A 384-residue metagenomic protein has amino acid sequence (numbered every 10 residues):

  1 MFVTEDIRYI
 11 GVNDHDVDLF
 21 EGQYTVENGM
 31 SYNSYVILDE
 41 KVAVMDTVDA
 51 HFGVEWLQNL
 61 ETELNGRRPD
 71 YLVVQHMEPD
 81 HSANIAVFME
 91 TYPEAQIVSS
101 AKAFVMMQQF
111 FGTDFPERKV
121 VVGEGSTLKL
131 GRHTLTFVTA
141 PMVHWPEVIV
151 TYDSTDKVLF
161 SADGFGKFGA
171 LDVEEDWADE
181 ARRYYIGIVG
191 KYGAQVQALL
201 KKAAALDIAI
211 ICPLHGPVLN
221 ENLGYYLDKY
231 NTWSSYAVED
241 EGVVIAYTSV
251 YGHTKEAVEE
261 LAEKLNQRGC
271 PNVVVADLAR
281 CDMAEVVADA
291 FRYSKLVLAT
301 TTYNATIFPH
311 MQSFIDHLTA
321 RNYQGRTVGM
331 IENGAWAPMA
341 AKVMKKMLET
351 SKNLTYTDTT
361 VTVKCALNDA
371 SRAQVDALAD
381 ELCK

Functional and structural regions predicted by a protein language model:
F2-E5, S99-V148, Y192-A198: Metallo-beta-lactamase
F2-E61, V150-D153, K157-S161, T254: Conserved beta-strand hairpin/beta-sheet module of binuclear metal-dependent hydrolase folds, prominently
E40, H51-V98: Active-site metal-binding motif and surrounding structural segment of the metallo-beta-lactamase
M45-T47, P69-M77, I97-S100, L159-D163 (+1 more regions): Active-site neighborhood of phospho(di)ester-bond hydrolases with catalytic His/Asp-centered motifs
N84, D282-V286: Short acidic active-site motifs
H144, V148, G164-K191, S234-E239: Active-site-proximal loop/helix segment associated with metal-binding centers of metalloenzymes
L171-I211, H215-V218, E260-V274, V286-K384: FMN-binding flavodoxin-like domain, especially the glycine-rich phosphate-binding loop
C212-E239: Short N-terminal or domain-adjacent regulatory/targeting segments
